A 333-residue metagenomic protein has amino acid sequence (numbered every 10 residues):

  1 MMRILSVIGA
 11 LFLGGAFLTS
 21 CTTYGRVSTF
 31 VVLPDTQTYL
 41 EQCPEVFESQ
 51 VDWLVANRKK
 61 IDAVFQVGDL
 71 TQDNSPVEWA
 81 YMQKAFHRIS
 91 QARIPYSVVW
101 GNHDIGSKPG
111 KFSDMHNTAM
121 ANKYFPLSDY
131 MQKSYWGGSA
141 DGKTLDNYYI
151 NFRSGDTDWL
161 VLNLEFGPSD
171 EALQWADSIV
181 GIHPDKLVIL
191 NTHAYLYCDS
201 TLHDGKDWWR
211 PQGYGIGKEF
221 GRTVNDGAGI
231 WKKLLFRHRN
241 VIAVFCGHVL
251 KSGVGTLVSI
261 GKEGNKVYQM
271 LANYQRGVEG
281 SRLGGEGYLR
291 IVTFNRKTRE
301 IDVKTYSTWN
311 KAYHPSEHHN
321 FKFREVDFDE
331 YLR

Functional and structural regions predicted by a protein language model:
C21-E78, W208-P211: N-terminal active-site segment of His-dependent metallophosphoesterases
G25, L173, H183-V241: Active-site-proximal segments of metal-dependent phosphoesterases and phosphodiesterases across multiple
R26-T29, K59-V64, Q91-S97, S154-L160 (+5 more regions): Loop/turn elements at helix/coil->beta-strand transitions in domains of secreted/extracellular proteins
V32-P34, D62-D69, P95-N102, L164 (+4 more regions): Active-site neighborhood of phospho(di)ester-bond hydrolases with catalytic His/Asp-centered motifs
Y39-E41, Q72-S75, W100-P109, L145-Y148 (+6 more regions): Active-site environment of divalent metal-dependent phosphoester hydrolases
P76-W175, G181-P184, G213, V254-Q275 (+2 more regions): Extended active-site neighborhood of metal-dependent phosphoesterases/phosphodiesterases
Y214-G215, E219-R296: Conserved beta-sheet core of the metallophosphoesterase superfamily
R282-R333: A short C-terminal boundary segment appended to hydrolase-like catalytic domains
